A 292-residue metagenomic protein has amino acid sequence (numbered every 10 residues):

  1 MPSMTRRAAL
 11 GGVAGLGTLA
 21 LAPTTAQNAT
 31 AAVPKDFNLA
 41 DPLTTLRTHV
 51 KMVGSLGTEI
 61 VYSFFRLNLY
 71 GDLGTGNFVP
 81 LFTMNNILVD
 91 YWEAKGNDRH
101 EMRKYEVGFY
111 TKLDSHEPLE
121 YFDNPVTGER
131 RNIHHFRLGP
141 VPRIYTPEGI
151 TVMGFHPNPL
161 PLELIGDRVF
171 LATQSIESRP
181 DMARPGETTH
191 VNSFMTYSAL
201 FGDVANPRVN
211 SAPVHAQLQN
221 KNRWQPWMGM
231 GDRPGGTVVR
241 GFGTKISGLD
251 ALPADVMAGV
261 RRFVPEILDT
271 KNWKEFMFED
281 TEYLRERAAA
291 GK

Functional and structural regions predicted by a protein language model:
M1-G17: N-terminal secretory signal peptides and thylakoid transit peptides that target proteins across membranes
T18-A22: Hydrophobic h-region of N-terminal signal peptides that target proteins for export in Gram-negative bacteria
P23-K51: C-terminal segment of N-terminal export signals and the immediately downstream linker at the start of the mature
P42-N97: Short, solvent-exposed loop/hinge segments that bridge or flank secondary-structure elements
Y62-F64, M102-G108, S211: Extended beta-sheet lipid-handling architectures
G74-N206: Predominantly extracellular/secreted and cell-surface proteins with exposed, flexible low-complexity segments
D181-R233, T237: Extended soluble regions of mature proteins
H215-K292: Edge beta-strand at a domain terminus
